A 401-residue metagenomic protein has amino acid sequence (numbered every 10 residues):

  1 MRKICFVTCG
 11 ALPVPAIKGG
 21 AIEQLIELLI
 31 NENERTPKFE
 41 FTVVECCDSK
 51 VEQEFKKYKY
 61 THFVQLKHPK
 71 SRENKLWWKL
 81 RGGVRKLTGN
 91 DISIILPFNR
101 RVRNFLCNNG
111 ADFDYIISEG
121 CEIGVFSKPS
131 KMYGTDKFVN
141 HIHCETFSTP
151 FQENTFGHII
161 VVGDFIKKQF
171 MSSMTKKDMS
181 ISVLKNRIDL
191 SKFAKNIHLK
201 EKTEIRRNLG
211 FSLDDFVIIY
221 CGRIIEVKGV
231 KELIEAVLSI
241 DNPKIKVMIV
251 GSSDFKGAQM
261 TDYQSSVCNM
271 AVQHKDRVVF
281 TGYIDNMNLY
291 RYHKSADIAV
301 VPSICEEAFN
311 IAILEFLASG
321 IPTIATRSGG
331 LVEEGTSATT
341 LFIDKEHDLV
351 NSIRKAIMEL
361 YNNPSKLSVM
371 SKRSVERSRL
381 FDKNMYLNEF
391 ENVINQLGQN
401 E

Functional and structural regions predicted by a protein language model:
C5, I160, S212-K228, I234-V237 (+1 more regions): Conserved donor-binding/catalytic core segment of Leloir-type glycosyltransferases
Y133, T261-M287: Nucleotide-activated donor-binding/catalytic signature segment of Leloir-type glycosyltransferases, i.e., the conserved
F165, R187: Carbohydrate-associated surface elements
K246-S265: Glycosyltransferase donor-sugar binding loop
Y283, R291-A296: Short alpha-helical donor nucleotide-sugar binding micro-motif in glycosyltransferases
P322-A325: Short hydrophobic beta-strand element within catalytic cores of glycosyltransferases and related nucleotide-activated
V332-M358, S365: Change "using UDP/GDP/dTDP sugars" to "using nucleotide sugars
N362-N395: A charged, aromatic-enriched C-terminal amphipathic alpha-helix characteristic of glycosyltransferases across folds
